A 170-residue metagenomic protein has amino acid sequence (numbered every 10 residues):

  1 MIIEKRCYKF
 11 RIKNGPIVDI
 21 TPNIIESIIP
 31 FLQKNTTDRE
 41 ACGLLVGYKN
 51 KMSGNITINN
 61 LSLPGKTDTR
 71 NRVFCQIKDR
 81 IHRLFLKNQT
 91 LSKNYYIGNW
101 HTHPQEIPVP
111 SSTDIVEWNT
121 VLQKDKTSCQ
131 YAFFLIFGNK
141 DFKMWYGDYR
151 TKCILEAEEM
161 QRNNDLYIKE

Functional and structural regions predicted by a protein language model:
M1-Y96, Q105-E170: Conserved beta-strand-loop surface patch within small alpha/beta domains used for substrate/adaptor or ligand engagement
H101-H103: Histidine-centered divalent metal-coordination motifs
